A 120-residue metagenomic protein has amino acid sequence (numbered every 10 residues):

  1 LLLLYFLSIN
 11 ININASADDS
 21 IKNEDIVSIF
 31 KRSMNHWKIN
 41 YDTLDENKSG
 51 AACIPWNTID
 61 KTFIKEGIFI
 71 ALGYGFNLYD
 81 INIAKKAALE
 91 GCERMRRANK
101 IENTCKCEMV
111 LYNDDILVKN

Functional and structural regions predicted by a protein language model:
L1-A17: Classical Sec-dependent N-terminal signal peptides that target proteins to the secretory pathway
N14-N120: Secreted/extracellular ectodomain signature
